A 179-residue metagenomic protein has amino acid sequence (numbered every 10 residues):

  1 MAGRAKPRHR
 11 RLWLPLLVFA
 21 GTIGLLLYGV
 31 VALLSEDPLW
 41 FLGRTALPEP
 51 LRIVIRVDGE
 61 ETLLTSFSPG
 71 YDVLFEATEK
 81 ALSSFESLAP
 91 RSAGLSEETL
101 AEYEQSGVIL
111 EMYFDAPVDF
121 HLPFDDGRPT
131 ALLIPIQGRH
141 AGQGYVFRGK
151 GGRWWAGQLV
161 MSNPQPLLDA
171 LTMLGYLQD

Functional and structural regions predicted by a protein language model:
A2-D179: Function-determining sites in protein domains
